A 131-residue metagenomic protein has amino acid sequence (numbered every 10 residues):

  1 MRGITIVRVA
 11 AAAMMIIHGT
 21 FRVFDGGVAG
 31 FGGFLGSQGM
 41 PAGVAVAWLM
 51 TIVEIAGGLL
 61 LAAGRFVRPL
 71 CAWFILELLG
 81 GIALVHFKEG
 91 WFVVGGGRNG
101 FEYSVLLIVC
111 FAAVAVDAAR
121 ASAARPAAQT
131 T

Functional and structural regions predicted by a protein language model:
M1-F24, V44-I52, A56-T131: Extended, low-polarity transmembrane helix blocks
F24-A42: Membrane-interface interhelical connector segments
